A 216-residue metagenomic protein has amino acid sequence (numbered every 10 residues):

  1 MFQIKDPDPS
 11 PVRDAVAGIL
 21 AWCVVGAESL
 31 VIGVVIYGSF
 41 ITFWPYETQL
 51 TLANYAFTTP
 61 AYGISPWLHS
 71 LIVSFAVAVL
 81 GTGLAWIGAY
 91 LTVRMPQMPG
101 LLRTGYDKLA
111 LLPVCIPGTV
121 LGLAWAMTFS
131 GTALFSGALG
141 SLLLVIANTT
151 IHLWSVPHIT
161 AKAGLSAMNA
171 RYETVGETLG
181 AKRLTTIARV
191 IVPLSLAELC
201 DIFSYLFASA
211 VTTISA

Functional and structural regions predicted by a protein language model:
M1-I19: Flexible interhelical linker loops that connect adjacent transmembrane helices in multi-pass membrane transporters
R13-F43, T59-S166, R183, V190-S215: Membrane-water interface segments at the C-terminal ends of transmembrane alpha-helices in multi-pass inner-membrane
Y46-E47: Solvent-exposed, non-transmembrane alpha-helical starts
L50-T59: A short amphipathic helical element positioned immediately N-terminal to and/or at the very start of a transmembrane
M168-Y172: Short glycine/proline-centered loop/turn elements that form peptide/ligand docking sites
G176: The alpha-helix within a helix-turn-helix
